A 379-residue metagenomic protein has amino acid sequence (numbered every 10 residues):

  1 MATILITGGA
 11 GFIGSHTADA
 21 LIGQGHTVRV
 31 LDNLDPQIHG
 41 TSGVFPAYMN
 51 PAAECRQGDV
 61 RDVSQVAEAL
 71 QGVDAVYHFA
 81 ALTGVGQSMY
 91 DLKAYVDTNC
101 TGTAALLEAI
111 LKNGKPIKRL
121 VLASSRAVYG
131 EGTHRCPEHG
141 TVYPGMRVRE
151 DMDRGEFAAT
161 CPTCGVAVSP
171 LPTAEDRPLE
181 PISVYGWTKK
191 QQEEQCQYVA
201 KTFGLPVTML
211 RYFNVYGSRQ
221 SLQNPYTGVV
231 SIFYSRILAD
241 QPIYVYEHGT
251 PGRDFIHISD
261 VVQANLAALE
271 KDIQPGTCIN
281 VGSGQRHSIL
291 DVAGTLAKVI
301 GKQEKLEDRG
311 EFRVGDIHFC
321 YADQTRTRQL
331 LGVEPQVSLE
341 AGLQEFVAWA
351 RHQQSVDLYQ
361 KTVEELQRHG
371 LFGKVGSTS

Functional and structural regions predicted by a protein language model:
M1-F213, Y359, H369-G370, T378-S379: N-terminal Rossmann-like NAD(P)+-binding domain of SDR-like oxidoreductases, especially those catalyzing
T7, M89, D97-C100, Y185-G186 (+6 more regions): Short, solvent-exposed loop/helix junctions and linker helices that flank or host conserved functional motifs
D19-G23, G58, L238-S379: C-terminal substrate-binding subdomain of Rossmann-fold SDR/epimerase-dehydratase oxidoreductases
G40-G43, E131-C136, Q220-N224, V292-A293 (+1 more regions): Short aromatic-enriched loop/helix-cap "lid" or pocket-rim segments at secondary-structure transitions that line
S88, A159-S183, V207, R211-L222 (+4 more regions): A conserved pocket-lining segment of Rossmann-fold NAD(P)-dependent short-chain dehydrogenase/reductase
T103-A104, K190-Q197, V230-Y234, Q263 (+1 more regions): Conserved active-site helix of classical SDR/Rossmann-fold NAD(P)-dependent CH-OH oxidoreductases
